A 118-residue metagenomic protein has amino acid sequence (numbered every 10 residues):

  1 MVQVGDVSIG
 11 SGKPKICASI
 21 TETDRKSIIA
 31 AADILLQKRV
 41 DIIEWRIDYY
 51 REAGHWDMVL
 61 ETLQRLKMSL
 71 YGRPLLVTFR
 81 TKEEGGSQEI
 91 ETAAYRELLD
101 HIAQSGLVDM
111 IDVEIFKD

Functional and structural regions predicted by a protein language model:
M1-A30: N-terminal amphipathic alpha-helix/helix-capping segment at the start of soluble metabolic enzymes
G10-S11, I20-D24, L35-K38, R65 (+1 more regions): Charge-biased, low-complexity intrinsically disordered regions
G12-I16, R39-D41, Y71-L75, L107-D109: Short, well-ordered coil/turn segments that N-cap beta-strands
T21, I42-E52, Y95, L99-D118: Catalytic beta/alpha-barrel core
E22, I29-D33, V40-L70: Extreme N-terminal leader/targeting regions
T23-L36, I90-H101: Short, acidic/polar
D24, Y50-A53, K82-I90, K117: Short, small-residue-enriched loops and turns at beta-alpha junctions that line or gate enzyme active sites
H55-T81, D100-H101, S105: Alpha-helix-loop-beta-strand connector modules within alpha/beta enzyme cores
